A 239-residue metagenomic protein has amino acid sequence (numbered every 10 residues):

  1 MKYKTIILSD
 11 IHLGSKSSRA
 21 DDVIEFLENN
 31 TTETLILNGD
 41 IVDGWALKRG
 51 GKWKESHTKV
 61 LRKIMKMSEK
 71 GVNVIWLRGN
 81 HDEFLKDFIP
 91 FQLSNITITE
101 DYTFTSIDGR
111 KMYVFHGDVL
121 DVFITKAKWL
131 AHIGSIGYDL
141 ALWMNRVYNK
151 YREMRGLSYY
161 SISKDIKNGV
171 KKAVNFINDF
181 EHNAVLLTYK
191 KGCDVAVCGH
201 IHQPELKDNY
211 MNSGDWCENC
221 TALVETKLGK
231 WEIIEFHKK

Functional and structural regions predicted by a protein language model:
M1-I6, F104-Y113, K207-Y210: Beta-strand-turn-beta hairpins that frame and shape the catalytic cleft of phosphate-ester-processing enzymes
M1-T5, L228, H237-K239: Short, Lys/Arg-enriched, disordered terminal segments
K2-K4, S15-I107: Core catalytic region of metal-dependent phosphoesterases/phosphodiesterases, especially metallo-beta-lactamase-like
I6, I36, I75-L77, Y113 (+2 more regions): Hydrophobic/aromatic beta-strand patches that form the interior of the parallel beta-sheet core in alpha/beta enzyme
L13-S15, V42-A46, L77-D87, L120-V122 (+2 more regions): Active-site environment of divalent metal-dependent phosphoester hydrolases
S94-E100, Y113, D118, V122-L130 (+2 more regions): Conserved beta-sheet core of the metallophosphoesterase superfamily
G117-F180: Active-site-proximal loop/helix segment associated with metal-binding centers of metalloenzymes
